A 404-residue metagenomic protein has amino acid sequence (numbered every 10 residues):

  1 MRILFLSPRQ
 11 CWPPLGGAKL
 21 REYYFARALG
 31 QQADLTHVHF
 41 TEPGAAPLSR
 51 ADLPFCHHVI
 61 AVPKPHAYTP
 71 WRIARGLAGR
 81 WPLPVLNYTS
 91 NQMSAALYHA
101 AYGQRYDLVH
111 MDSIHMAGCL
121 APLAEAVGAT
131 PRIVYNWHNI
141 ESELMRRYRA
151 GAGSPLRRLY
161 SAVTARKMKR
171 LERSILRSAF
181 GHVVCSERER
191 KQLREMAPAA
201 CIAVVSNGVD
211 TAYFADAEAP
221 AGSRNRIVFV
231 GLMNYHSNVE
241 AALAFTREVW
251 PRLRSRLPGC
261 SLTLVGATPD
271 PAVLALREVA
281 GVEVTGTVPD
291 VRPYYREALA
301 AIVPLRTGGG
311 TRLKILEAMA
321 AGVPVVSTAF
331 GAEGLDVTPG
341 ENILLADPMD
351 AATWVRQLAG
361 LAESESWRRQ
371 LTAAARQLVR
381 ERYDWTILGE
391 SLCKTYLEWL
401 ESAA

Functional and structural regions predicted by a protein language model:
M1-A61, Y102-Q104: N-terminal subdomain of nucleotide-sugar transferases
P8, H66-L86, P131-R170, L232: Acceptor-binding helix/loop patch of EC 2.4 sugar-transfer enzymes, predominantly nucleotide-sugar-dependent
F180, G281, R296-G310, A321-P324: Acidic donor-binding loop of glycosyltransferase active sites
R188, V205-G208: Carbohydrate-associated surface elements
S261-P293, A300: Nucleotide-activated donor-binding/catalytic signature segment of Leloir-type glycosyltransferases, i.e., the conserved
K314-E317, P324-T328, L344: Short hydrophobic beta-strand element within catalytic cores of glycosyltransferases and related nucleotide-activated
I343-D350, G360-E365: Conserved acidic donor-binding segment of nucleotide-sugar-dependent glycosyltransferases
G360, W367-E381, S391: A short, well-ordered alpha-helix in the C-terminal region of glycosyltransferases
